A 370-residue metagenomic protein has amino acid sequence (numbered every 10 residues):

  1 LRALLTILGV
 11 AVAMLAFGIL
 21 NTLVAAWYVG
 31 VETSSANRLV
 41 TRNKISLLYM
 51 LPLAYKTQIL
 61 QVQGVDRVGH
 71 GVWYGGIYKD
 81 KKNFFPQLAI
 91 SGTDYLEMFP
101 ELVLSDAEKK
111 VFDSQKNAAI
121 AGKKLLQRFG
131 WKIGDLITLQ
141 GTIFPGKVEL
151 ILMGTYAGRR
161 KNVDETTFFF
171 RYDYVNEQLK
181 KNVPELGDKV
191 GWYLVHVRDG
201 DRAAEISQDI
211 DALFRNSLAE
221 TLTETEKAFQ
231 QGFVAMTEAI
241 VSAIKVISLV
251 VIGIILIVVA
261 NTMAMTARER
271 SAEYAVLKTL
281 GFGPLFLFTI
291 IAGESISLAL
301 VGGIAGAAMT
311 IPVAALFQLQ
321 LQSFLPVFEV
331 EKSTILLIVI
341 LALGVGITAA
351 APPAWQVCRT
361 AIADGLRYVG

Functional and structural regions predicted by a protein language model:
L1, K278-L285, T360, V369-G370: Short helix-to-coil transition segments within interhelical loops that connect adjacent transmembrane helices
L1-A25, T237-E273, I296-A305, V345-T348: Hydrophobic alpha-helical transmembrane segments of multi-pass inner-membrane transport and secretion
A11-L88, T93-D94, L104-Q115, Q127 (+3 more regions): Hydrophobic, regular-secondary-structure patches
L23, W27, R202-I254, T266-E269 (+4 more regions): Peri-transmembrane interface segments
V40, R67, G76, I151-E205: Small-residue transmembrane helix packing/gating motifs
G71-V72, D80-S91, L102-Q178: Hydrophobic secondary-structure segments that place a key small or acidic residue at a functional site
V251, A264, A272-Q318, L337 (+3 more regions): Transmembrane alpha-helical interface segments in multi-pass membrane proteins
L321-P352, D364-G370: Conserved transmembrane alpha-helices of multi-pass membrane proteins, especially helix-helix packing segments enriched
